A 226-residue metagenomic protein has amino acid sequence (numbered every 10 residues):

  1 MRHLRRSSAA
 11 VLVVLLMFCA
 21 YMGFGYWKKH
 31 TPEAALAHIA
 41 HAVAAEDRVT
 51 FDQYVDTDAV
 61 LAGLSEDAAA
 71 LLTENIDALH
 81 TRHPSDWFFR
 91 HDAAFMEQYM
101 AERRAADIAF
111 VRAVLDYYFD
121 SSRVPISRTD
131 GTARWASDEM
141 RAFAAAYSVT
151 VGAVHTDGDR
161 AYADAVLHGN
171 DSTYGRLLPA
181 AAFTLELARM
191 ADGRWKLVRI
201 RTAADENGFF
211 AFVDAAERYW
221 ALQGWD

Functional and structural regions predicted by a protein language model:
M1-R6: Positively charged n-region of N-terminal signal peptides that target proteins for export
S7-G25: Hydrophobic membrane-insertion alpha-helices, especially the h-region of bacterial N-terminal signal peptides
S8, S65, A69, D77-T81: Alpha-helix boundary/capping detector
F24-A40: Ser/Thr/Pro/Gly-rich low-complexity linker/stalk segments immediately outside membranes or between
H41-A70: Short extracytoplasmic
T73-R176: Surface-exposed, charged secondary-structure patches
T132-D226: Low-complexity, intrinsically disordered terminal/linker segments enriched in charged and Gly/Pro repeats
